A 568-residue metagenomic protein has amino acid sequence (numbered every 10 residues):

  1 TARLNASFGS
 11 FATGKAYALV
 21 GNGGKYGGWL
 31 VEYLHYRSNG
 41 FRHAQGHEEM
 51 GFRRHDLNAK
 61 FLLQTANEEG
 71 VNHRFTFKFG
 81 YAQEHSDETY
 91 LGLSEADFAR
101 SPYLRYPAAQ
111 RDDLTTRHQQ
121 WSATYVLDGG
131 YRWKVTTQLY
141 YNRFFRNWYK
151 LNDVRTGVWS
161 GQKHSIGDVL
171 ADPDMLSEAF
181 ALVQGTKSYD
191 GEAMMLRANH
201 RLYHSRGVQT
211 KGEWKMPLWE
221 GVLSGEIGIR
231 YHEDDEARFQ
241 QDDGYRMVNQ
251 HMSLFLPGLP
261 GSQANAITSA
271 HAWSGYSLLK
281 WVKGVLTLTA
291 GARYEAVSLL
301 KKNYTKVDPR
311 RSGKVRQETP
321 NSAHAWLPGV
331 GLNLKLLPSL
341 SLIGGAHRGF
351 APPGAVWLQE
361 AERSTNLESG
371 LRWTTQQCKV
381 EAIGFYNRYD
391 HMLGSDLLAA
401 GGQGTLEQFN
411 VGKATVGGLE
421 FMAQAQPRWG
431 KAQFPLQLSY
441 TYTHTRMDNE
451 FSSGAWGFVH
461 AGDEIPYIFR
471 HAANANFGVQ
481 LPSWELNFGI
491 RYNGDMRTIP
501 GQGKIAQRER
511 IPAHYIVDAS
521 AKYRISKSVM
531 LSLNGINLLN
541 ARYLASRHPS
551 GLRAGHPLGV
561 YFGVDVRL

Functional and structural regions predicted by a protein language model:
A6-A12, G24, H35-N39, T65 (+14 more regions): Transmembrane beta-strands of outer-membrane beta-barrel pores
F8-R37, Q45-T89, D113-R117, W121-G129 (+1 more regions): Transmembrane beta-barrel wall of Gram-negative outer-membrane proteins
Y26-W29, E68-F75, R132-V135, F145 (+7 more regions): Repeated loop/turn-to-beta-strand initiation elements of outer-membrane beta-barrel proteins
G70, R74-T76, T116-K306: Face-selective signature of the C-terminal outer-membrane beta-barrel domain
K134-N152, K335, S341-G345, A361-Q426 (+1 more regions): Membrane-embedded beta-barrel scaffold of Gram-negative outer-membrane proteins
Y203, G221-D234, L259-Y389, N476-G478 (+2 more regions): Structural signature of Gram-negative outer-membrane beta-barrels, strongest in the C-terminal barrel of TonB-dependent
L218, V282-V285, Y386, E407-G501 (+1 more regions): Gram-negative outer-membrane beta-barrel transporters
D390, Q433-P435, Y492-G501, P512 (+1 more regions): C-terminal beta-signal and adjacent terminal beta-strands/loops of Gram-negative outer-membrane beta-barrel proteins
